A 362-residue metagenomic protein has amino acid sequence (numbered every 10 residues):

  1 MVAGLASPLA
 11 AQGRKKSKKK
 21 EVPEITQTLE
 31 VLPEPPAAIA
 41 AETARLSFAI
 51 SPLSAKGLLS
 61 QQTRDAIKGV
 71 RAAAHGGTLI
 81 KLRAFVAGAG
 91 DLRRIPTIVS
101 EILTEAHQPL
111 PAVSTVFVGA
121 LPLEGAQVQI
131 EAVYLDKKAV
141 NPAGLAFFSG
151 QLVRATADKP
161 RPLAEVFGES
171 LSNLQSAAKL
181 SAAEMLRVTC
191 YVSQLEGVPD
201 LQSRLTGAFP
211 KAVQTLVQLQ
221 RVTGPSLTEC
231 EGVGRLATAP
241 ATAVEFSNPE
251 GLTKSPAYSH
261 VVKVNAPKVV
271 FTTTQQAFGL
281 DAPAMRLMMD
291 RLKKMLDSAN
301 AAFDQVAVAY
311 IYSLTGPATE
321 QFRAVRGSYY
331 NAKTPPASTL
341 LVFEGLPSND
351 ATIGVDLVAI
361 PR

Functional and structural regions predicted by a protein language model:
V2-A10: Hydrophobic h-region of N-terminal signal peptides that target proteins for export in Gram-negative bacteria
L9-D290, K294-A307, S313-R362: N-terminal presequence-like segments and the immediate start of the first folded domain
